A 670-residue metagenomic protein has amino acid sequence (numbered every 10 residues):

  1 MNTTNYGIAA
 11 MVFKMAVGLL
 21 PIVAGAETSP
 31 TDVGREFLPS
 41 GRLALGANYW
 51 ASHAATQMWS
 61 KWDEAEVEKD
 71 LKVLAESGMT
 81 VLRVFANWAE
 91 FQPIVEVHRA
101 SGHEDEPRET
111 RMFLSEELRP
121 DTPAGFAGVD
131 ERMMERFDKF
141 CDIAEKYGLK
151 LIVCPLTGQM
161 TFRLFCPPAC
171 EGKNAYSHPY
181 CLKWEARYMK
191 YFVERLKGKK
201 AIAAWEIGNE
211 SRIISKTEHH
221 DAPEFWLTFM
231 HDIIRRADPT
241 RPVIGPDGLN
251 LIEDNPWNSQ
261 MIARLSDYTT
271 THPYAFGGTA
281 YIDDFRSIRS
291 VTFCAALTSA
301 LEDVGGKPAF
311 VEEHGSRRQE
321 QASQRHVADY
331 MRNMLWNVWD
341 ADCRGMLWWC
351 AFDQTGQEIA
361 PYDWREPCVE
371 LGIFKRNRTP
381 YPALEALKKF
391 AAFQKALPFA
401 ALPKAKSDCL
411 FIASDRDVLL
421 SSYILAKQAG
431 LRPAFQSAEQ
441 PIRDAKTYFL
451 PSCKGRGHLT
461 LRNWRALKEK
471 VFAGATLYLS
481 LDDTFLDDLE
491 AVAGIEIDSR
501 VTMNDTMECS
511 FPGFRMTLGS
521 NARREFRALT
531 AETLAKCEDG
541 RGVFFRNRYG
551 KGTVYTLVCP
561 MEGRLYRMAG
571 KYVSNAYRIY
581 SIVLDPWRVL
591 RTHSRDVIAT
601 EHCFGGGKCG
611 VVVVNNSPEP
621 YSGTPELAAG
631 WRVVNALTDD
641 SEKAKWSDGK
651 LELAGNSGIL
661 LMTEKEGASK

Functional and structural regions predicted by a protein language model:
A10-P21: Bacterial N-terminal signal peptides
S29-S266, D329, W348: Active-site mouth of glycoside hydrolases
T228-M230, D238, K406-A429: Short, charged N-terminal beta->alpha structural module
P242-P246, N250-Q319, A392: Glycoside hydrolase catalytic-domain groove-lining segments
H314, V327-D363: Substrate-binding cleft of secreted/luminal carbohydrate-active enzymes
A351-D408: Aromatic-rich peripheral "rim/lid" segments of glycoside hydrolase catalytic domains that contact and position glycan
L425-R443: A short, well-structured beta->alpha microelement
G455-K670: A conserved amphipathic helix/loop scaffold that creates a polar/acidic microenvironment used either to coordinate
